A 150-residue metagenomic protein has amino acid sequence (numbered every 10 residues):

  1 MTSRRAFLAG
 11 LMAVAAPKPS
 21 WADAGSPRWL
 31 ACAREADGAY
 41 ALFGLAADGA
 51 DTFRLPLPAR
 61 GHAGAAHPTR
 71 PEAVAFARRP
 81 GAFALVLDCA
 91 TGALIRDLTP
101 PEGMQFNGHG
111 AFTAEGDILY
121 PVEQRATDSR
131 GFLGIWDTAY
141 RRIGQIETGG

Functional and structural regions predicted by a protein language model:
M1-D23: N-terminal export signals
K18-L45: C-terminal segment of N-terminal export signals and the immediately downstream linker at the start of the mature
E35-G38, R78-P80, A126-R130: Short, solvent-exposed loop/turn segments at conserved positions within beta-propeller repeat blades
A46-D48, C89-T91, D137-A139: Short loop/turn segments that connect beta-strands within beta-propeller blades
A50-P56, A93-P100, R142-E147: A short beta-strand motif characteristic of beta-propeller blades
A59-A66, Q105-H109, G150: Repeated scaffold domains used in trafficking and secretory/extracellular systems, primarily beta-propellers
P68-T69, A114-E115: Residue-level detector of Asp-centered blade-edge/turn motifs that repeat once per structural unit in beta-propeller
